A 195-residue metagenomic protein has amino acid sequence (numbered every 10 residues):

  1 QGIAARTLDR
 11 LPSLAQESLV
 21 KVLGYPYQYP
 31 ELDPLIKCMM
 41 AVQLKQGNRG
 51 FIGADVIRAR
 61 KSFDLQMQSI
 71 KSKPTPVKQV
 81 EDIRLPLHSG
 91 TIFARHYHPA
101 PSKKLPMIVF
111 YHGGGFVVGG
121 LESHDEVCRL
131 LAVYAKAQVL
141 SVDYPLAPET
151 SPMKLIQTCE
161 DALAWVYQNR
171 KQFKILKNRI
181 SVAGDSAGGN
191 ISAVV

Functional and structural regions predicted by a protein language model:
Q1-H96: A glycine/proline-hinged amphipathic helix-loop "lid/cap" segment that gates access to hydrophobic ligand pockets
K104-G114: Short beta-strand element of the alpha/beta-hydrolase
E122-V142, Q157: Short amphipathic alpha-helix adjacent to the substrate-entry channel of hydrolases
D143-A147: Short beta-to-alpha linker loops that shape the active-site pocket of alpha/beta-hydrolase fold enzymes
T150-D161: Active-site loop/oxyanion-hole signature of alpha/beta-hydrolase fold enzymes
Y167-V182: Gly/Ser-rich "nucleophile elbow"/oxyanion-hole loop immediately N-terminal to the catalytic nucleophile in hydrolases
G184, G188, S192: Gly/Ala-rich beta-loop-alpha elbow adjacent to hydrolase catalytic centers
V195: Aromatic pocket-lining residues of Rossmann-like dinucleotide-binding sites
